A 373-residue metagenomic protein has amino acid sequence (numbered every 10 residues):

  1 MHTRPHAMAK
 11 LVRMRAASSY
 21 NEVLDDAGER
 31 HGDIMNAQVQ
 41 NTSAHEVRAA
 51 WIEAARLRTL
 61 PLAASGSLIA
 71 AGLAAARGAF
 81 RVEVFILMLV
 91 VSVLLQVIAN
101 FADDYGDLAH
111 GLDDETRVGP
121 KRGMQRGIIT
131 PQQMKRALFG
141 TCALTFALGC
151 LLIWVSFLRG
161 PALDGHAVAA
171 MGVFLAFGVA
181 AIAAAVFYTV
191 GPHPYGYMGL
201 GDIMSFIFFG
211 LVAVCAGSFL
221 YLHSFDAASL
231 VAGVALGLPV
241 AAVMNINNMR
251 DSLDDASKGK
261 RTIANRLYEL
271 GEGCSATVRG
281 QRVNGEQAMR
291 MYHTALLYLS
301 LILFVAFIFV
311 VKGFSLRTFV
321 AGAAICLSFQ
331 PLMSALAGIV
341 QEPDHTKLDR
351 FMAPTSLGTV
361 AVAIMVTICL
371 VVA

Functional and structural regions predicted by a protein language model:
N21-D25, G32-E83, L87, G201 (+1 more regions): Topogenic membrane-insertion module of multi-pass membrane proteins
S67-I69, I203-S218, M352-I364: Small-residue-rich segments of transmembrane alpha-helices in multi-pass membrane proteins, especially helix faces
I69, R77-A102, M171-V186, D226-I246: Membrane-embedded alpha-helical segments that form the functional core of polytopic membrane enzymes, especially those
A71-V90, L148-V173, A213-A232, V305-T318 (+1 more regions): Helix-coil boundary and interhelical linker segments in multi-pass alpha-helical membrane proteins
L94-V118, A241-A264, G271: Acidic (Asp/Glu-rich) catalytic motifs at the cytosolic membrane interface
R117-L163, V168-A169, K260-F314, A353-M365: Multi-pass membrane catalytic core of lipid/isoprenoid biosynthesis enzymes
P120-A228: Intramembrane alpha-helical segments
F309-V372: Extended hydrophobic alpha-helices typical of membrane-associated regions
